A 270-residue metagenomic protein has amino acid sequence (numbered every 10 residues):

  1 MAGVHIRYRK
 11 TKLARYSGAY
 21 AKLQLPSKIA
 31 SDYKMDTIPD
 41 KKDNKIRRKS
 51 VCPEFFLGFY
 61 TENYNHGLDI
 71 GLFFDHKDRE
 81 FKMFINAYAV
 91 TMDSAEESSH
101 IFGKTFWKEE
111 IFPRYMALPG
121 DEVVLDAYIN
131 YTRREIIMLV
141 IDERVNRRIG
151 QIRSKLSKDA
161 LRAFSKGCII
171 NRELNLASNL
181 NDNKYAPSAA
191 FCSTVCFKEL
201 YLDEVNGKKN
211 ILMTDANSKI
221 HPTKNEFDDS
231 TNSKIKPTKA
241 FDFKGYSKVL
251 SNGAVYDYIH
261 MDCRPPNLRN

Functional and structural regions predicted by a protein language model:
M1-N270: Exposed, interaction-prone regions of secreted/extracellular proteins
